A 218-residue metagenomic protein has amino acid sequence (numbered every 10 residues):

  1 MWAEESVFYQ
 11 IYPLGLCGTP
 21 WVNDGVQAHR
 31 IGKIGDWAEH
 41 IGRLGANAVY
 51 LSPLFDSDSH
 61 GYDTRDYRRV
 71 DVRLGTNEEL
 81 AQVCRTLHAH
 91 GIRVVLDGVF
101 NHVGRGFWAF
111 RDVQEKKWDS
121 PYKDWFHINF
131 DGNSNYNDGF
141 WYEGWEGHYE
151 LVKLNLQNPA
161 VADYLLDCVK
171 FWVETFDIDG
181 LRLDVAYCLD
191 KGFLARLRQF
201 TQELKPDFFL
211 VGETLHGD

Functional and structural regions predicted by a protein language model:
M1-V7, Y12-N47, L54-K170, E174-T175 (+2 more regions): Substrate-binding/active-site clefts of carbohydrate-active enzymes
Y50-P53, D184: Residue-level recognition of beta-strand->loop/alpha-helix junctions
D56-S57, H216-D218: Surface-exposed, flexible loop/turn segments at secondary-structure boundaries
R73-L74, A186-G192, G217-D218: Acidic-and-aromatic substrate-binding clefts and catalytic sites of carbohydrate-active enzymes
V95, G180-A186, V211: Short catalytic-loop micro-motif centered on adjacent basic/acidic residues
V99-N101, D184-C188, L215: Catalytic metal-binding/acid-base residues of hydrolase active sites
